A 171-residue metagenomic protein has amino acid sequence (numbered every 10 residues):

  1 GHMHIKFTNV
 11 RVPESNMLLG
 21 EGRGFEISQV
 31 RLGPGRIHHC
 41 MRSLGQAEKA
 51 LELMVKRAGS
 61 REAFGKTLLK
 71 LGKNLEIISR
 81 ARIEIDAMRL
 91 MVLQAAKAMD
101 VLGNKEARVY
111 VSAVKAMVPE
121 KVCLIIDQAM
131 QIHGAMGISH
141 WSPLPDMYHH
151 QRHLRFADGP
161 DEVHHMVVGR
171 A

Functional and structural regions predicted by a protein language model:
H4-N9, E14-S15, G22-R23, Q29-A171: Alpha-helical interface subdomain recognition
